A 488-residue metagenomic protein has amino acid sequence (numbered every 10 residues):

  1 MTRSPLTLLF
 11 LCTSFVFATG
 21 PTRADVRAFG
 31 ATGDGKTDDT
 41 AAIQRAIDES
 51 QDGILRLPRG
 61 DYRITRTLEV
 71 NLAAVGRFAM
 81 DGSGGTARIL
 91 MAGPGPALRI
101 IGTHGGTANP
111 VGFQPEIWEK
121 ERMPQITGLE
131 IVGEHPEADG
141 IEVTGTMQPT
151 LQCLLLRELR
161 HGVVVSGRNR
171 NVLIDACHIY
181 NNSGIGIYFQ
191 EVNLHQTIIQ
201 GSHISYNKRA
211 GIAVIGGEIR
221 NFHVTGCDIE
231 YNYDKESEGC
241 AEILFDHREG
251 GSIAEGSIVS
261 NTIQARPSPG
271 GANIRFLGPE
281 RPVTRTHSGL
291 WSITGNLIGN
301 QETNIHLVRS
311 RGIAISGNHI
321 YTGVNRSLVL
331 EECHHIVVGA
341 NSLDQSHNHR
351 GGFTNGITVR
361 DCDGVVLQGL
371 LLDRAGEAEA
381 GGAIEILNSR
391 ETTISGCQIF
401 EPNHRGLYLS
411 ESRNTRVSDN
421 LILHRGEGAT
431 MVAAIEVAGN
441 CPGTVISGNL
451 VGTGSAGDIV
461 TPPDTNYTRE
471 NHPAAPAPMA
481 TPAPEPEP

Functional and structural regions predicted by a protein language model:
P5-V16: Bacterial N-terminal signal peptides
F17-A42: Right-handed parallel beta-helix/beta-solenoid
G30, T40, Q44, D52-A79 (+2 more regions): N-terminal extracellular ligand-recognition/capping segment immediately after the signal peptide
T65-V70, A92-I117, E134-V143, R157-V165 (+12 more regions): Extracellular beta-strand/beta-solenoid scaffold signature
L72-V75, G93, E121, I126 (+34 more regions): Parallel beta-helix/beta-solenoid
R77-S83, I100-L159, G256-Q264, L367-Q368: Parallel beta-helix/beta-solenoid
T430-P482: Leucine-rich solenoid repeat scaffolds
